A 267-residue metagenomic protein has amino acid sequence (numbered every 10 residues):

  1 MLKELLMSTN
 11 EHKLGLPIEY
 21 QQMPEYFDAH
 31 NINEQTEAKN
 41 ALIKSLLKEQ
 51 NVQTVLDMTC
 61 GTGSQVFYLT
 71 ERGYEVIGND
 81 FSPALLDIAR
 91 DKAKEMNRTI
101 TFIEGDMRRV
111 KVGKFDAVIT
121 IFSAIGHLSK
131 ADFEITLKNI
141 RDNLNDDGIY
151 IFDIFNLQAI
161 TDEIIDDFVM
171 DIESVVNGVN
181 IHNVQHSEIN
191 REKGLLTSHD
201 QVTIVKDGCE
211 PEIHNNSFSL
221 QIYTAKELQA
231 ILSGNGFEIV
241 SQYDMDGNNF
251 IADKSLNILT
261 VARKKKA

Functional and structural regions predicted by a protein language model:
L2-Q53: Conserved class I S-adenosyl-L-methionine
T59-G63: Class I SAM-dependent methyltransferase "Motif I" SAM/SAH-binding loop
S64-R109: Class I SAM-dependent methyltransferase SAM/SAH-binding core
R108-A117: A short acidic, Gly/Pro-enriched loop at the edge of an enzyme's catalytic core that lines a small-molecule cofactor
E134-D146: A short glycine-rich, Lys/Arg-flanked "PGG" loop and its adjoining helix->strand segment in the class I
D147-I154: Conserved beta-strand signature within the Rossmann-like core of class I S-adenosyl-L-methionine
I154-K226: SAM-dependent methyltransferase
S219-A267: C-terminal lobe and adjacent flexible extensions of AdoMet/dcAdoMet transferase-like proteins
